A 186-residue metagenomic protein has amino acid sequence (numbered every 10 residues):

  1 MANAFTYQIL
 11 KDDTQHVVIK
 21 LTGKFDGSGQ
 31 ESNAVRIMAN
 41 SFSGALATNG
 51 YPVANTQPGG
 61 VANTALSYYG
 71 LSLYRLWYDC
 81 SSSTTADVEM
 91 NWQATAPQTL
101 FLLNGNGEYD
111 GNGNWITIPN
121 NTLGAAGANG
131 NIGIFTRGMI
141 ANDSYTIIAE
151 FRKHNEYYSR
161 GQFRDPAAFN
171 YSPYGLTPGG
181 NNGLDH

Functional and structural regions predicted by a protein language model:
M1-G27, N182-H186: Short, intrinsically disordered N-terminal pre-domain segments
K24-A34, T84-A86, Q98-T99, T136-A149: Short, surface-exposed beta-strand/loop "edge" segments at domain boundaries and coil↔beta transitions
R36-M38: Active-site-proximal loop/hinge segments that shape catalytic or ion-binding/gating pockets
S41-D87: Beta-rich globular "head" domains
S82-G105: Short, surface-exposed beta-strand/strand-loop-strand elements in extracellular ectodomains
Q98-N120: An anionic, turn-rich surface loop/hairpin at beta-sheet edges that serves as a generic interaction/coordination patch
T117-T146, E150-E156: Noncatalytic modules at the cell exterior or secretory-pathway interfaces, chiefly beta-strand-rich lectin/adhesion
I140-H186: Mixed-charge, glycine-accented linear interaction segment located at domain edges/termini
